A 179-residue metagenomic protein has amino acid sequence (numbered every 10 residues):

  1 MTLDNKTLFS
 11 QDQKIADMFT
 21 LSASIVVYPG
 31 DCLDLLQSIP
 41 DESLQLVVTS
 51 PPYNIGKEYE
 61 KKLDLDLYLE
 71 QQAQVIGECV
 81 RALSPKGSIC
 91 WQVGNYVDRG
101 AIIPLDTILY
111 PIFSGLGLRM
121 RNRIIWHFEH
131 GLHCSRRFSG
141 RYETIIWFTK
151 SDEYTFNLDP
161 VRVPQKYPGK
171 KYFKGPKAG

Functional and structural regions predicted by a protein language model:
T2-G179: Core catalytic lobe of class I
